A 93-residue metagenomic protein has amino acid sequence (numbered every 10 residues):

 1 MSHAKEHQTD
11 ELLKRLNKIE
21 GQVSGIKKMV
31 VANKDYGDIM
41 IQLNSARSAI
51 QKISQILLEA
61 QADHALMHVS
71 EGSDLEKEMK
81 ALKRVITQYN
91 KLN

Functional and structural regions predicted by a protein language model:
M1-N93: Solvent-exposed interaction patches of small proteins and small membrane subunits
